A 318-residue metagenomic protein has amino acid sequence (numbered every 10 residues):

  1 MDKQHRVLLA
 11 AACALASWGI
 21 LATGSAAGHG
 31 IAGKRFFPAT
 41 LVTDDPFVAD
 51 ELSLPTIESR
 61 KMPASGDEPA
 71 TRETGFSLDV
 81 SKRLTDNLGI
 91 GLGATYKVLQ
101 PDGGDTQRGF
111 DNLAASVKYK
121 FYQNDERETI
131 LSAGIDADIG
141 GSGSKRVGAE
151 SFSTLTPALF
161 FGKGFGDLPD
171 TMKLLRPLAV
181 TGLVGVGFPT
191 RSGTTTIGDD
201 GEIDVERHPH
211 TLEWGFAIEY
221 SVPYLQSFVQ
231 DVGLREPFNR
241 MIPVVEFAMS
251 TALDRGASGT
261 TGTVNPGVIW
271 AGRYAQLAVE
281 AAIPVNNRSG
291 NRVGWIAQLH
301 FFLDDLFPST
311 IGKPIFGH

Functional and structural regions predicted by a protein language model:
M1-D2, G24-A26: Basic/polar N-terminal segments that are highly enriched at the extreme N-terminus, encompassing both cleavable
D2-A11: Bacterial N-terminal signal peptides that target proteins for export
A10-I20: Bacterial N-terminal signal peptides
G19-A22, L178: Charged, amphipathic alpha-helical interaction segments
A26-H318: Transmembrane beta-barrel domains of Gram-negative outer membranes and organellar outer membranes
